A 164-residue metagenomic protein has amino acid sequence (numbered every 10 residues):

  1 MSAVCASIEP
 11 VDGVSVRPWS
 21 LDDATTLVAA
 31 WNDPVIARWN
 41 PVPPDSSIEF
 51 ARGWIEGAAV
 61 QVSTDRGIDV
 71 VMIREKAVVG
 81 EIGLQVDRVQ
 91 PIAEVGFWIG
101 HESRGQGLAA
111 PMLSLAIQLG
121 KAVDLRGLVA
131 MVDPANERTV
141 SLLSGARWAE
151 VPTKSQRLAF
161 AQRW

Functional and structural regions predicted by a protein language model:
M1-P34, V71-W164: Acyl-donor (CoA/ACP) binding surface of acyl/acetyltransferases
S2-V4, G57-V60: Short, P/G- and charge-enriched loop/turn segments at secondary-structure junctions
V35-G57: Conserved GNAT-fold acetyl-CoA-binding loop/helix
W39-P44, D65-I73: A short, aromatic/hydrophobic, helix- or strand-capping loop or linear motif that either lines the entrance/gate
S46-E49, A58-V60, G100-H101, A135: Juxtamembrane/interface motifs at transmembrane-helix termini
S47-G53, D65, W98, L142: A generic membrane alpha-helix/interface feature
A58-V71, G80: A short helix-loop-beta-strand connector motif used in the catalytic cores of GNAT acetyltransferases and, in some
